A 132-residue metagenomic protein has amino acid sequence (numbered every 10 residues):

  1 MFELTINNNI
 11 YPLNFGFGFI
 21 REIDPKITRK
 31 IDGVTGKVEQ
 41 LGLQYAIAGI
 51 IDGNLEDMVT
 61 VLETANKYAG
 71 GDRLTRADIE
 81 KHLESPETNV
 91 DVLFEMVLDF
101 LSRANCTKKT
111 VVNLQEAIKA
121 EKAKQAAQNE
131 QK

Functional and structural regions predicted by a protein language model:
M1-I10, D32-A48, E56, Y68-K132: Charged interaction scaffolds used for protein-protein
L13-F15: Short capping micro-motif at the N-terminus of alpha-helices
F17-K37: Short, surface-exposed, low-complexity cationic segments
F19, I47-I51: Generic hydrophobic, helix-prone segments enriched in Leu/Val/Ile
K26, I51-N54: Active-site- and interface-proximal helix/loop "cap" or "latch" segments in soluble metabolic and energy-transducing
V59: Alpha-helix-centered segments that form part of catalytic cores
A65: Short, structured surface segments that line ligand/substrate-binding pockets
